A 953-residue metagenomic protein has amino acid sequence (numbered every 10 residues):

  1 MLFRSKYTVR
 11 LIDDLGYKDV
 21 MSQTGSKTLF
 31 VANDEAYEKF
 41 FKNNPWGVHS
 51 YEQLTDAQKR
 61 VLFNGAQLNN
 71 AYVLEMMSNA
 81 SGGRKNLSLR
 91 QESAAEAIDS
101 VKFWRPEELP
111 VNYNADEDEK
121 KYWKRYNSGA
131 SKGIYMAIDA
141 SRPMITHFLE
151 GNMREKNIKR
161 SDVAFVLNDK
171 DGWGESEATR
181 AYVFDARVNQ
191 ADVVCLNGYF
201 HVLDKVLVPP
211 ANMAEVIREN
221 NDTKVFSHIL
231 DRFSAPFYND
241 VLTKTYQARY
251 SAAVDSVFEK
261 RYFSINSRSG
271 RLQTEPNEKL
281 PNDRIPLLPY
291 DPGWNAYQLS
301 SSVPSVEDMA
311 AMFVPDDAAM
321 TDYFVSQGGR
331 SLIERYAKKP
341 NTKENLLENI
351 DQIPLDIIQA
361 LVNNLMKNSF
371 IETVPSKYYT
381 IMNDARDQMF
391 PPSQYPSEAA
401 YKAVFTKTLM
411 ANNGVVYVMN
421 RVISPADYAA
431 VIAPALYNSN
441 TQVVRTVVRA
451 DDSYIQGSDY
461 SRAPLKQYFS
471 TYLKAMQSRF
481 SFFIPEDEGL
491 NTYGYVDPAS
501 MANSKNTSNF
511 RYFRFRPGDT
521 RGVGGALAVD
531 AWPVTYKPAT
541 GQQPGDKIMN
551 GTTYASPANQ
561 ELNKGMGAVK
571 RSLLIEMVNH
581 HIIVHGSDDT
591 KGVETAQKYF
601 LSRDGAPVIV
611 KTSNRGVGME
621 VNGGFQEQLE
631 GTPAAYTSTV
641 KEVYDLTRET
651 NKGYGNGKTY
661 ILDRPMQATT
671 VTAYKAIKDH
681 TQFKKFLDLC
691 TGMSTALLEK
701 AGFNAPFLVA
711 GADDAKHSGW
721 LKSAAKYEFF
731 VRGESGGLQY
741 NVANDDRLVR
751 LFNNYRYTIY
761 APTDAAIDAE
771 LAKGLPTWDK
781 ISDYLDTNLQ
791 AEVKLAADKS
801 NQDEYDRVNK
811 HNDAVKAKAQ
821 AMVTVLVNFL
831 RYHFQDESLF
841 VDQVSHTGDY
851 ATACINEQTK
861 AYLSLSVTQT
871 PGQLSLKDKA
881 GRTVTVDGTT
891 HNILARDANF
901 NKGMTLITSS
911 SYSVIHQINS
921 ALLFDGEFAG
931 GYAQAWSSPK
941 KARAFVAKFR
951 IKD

Functional and structural regions predicted by a protein language model:
M1-D953: Mature, structured domains of secreted/extracytosolic soluble proteins
